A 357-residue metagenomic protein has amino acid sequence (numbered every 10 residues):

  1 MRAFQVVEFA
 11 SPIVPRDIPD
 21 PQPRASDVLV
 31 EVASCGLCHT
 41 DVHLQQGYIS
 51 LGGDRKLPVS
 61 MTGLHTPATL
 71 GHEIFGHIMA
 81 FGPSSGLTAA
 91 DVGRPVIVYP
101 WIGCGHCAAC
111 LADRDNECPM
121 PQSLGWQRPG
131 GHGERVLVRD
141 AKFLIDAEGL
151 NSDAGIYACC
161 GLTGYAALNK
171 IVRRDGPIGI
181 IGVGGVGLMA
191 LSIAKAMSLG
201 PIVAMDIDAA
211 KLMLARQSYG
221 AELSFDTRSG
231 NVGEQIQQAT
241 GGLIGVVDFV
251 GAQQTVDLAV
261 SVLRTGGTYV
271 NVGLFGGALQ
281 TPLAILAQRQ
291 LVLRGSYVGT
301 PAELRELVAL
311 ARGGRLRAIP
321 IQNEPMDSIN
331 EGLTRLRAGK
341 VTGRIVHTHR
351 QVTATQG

Functional and structural regions predicted by a protein language model:
Q5-Q22, H39-A80, D115-Q127: N-terminal glycine-rich cofactor-binding segment
P21-C35, S50-H106, I145-G149: Glycine-rich beta-strand-centered segment in the early N-terminal region that forms part of a ligand/cofactor-binding
Y48, D208, F275, G299: Residues in the short beta-alpha loop(s) of Rossmann-like NAD(P)-binding domains
P58-H72, W101-I181: NAD(P)H dinucleotide-binding glycine-rich loop of Rossmann-like/cofactor-binding domains, especially the beta1-alpha1
V92-P95, E134, E148-S229, E234: Mid-domain Rossmann-like dinucleotide-binding core that forms the NAD(H)/NADP(H) cofactor-binding site
Y99, Y157, I180-V183, A204-M205 (+5 more regions): Glycine- and other small-residue-rich loops at beta-strand/loop junctions that grip anionic moieties
K170-D175, L212-V292, T353-G357: Glycine-rich cofactor phosphate-binding loops and adjacent beta1-alpha1 units of small-molecule cofactor enzyme domains
D257, P301-G357: C-terminal hydrophobic helical "lid"/dimerization subdomain of Rossmann-like NAD(P)H-dependent oxidoreductases
